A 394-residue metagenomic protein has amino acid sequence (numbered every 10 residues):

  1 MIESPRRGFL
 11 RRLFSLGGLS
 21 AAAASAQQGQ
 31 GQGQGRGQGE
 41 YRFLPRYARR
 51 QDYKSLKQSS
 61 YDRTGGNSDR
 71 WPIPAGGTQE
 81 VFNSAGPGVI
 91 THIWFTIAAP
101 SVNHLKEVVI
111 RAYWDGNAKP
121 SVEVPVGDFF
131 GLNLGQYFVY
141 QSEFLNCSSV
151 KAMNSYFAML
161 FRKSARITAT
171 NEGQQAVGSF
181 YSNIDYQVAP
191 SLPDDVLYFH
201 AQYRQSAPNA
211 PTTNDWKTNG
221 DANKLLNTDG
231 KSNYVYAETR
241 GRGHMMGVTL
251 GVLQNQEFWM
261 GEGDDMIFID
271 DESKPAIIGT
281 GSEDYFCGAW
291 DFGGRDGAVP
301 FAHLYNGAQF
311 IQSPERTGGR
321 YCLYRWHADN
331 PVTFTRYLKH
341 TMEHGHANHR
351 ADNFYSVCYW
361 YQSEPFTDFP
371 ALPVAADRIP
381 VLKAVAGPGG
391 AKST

Functional and structural regions predicted by a protein language model:
M1-G17: N-terminal secretory signal peptides and thylakoid transit peptides that target proteins across membranes
I2, Q27-Q28: N-terminal acidic, proline/glycine-rich, low-complexity intrinsically disordered segments
R7, G31-Q34: Short amphipathic alpha-helical "recognition" segments used for binding
G18-A26: Hydrophobic h-region of N-terminal signal peptides that target proteins for export in Gram-negative bacteria
Q28, G35-T394: Beta-strand-centric surfaces of beta-sandwich/beta-rich domains
